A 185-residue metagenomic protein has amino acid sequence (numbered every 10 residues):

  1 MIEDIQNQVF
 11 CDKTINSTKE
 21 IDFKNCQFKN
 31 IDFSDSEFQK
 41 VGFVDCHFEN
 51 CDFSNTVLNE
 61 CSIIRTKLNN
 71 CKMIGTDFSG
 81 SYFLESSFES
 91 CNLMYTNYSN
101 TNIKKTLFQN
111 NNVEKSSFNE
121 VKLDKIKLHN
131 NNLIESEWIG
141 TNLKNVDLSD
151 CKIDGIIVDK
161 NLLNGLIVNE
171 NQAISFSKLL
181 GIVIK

Functional and structural regions predicted by a protein language model:
M1-K185: Tandem repeat scaffolds
